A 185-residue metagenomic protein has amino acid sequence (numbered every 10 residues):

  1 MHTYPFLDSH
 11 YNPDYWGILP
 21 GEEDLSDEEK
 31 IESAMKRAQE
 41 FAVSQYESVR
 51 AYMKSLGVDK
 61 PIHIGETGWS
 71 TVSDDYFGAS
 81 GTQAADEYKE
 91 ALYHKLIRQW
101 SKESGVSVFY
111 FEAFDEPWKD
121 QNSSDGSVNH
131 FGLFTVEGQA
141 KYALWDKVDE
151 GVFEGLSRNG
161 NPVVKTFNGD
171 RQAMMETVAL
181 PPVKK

Functional and structural regions predicted by a protein language model:
M1-E40, W69: Aromatic- and acid-rich polysaccharide-binding/catalytic face of secreted or lumenal carbohydrate-active enzymes
Y4, A51-K54, K102: Sec-exported extracytoplasmic/periplasmic mature domains
D8, D74-D75: Extended, well-ordered alpha-helical segments in internal regulatory regions
S33-S44, G81-K89: Alpha-helix N-cap and loop-to-helix initiation/capping positions
V43-R50, H94-R98: Generic structural signal for well-ordered alpha-helices, preferentially at hydrophobic/aromatic core positions
V58-P61, S104-V106: Short, well-ordered coil/turn segments that N-cap beta-strands
I64-E66, V108: Conserved, mostly hydrophobic/aromatic
D75-L96, W100-K185: Aromatic-rich peripheral "rim/lid" segments of glycoside hydrolase catalytic domains that contact and position glycan
